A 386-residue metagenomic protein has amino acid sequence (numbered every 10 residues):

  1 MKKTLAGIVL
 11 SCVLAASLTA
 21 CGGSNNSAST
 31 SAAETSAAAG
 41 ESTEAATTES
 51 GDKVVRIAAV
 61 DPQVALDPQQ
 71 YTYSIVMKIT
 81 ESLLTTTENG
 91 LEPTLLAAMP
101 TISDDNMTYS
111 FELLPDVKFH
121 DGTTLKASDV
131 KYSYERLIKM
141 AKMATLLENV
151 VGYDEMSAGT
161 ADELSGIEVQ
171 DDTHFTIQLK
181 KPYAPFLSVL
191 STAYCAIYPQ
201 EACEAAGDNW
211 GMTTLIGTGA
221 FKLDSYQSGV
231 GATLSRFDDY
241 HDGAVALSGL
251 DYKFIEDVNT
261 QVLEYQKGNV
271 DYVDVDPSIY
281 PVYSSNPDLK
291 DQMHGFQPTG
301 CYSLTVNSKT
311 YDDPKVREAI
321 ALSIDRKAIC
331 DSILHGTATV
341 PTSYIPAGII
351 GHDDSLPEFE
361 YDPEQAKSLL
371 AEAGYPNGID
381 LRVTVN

Functional and structural regions predicted by a protein language model:
C21-A32: Bacterial lipoprotein signal-peptidase II cleavage site
A58-D104, E135, I216-G217: N-terminal lobe/hinge region of extracytoplasmic solute-binding protein
A98-L146: Aromatic- and charge-enriched surface segment that lines or borders ligand/interaction sites
L114, S235-Y240, F296-A319, S323 (+1 more regions): A bilobed periplasmic-binding-protein/Venus flytrap-type ligand-binding module shared by bacterial periplasmic
E148-E201: Surface-exposed binding/hinge segments that line and control ligand-binding clefts or catalytic entry sites
L179, Y183-V245, G249: Gly/Pro-rich hinge or "lid" segments in bacterial periplasmic/extracellular proteins
D238-Y283: Ligand-site clamp/hinge motif
D312-N386: Append "and occasionally in soluble cytosolic enzymes with long acidic Gly/Pro-rich linkers
